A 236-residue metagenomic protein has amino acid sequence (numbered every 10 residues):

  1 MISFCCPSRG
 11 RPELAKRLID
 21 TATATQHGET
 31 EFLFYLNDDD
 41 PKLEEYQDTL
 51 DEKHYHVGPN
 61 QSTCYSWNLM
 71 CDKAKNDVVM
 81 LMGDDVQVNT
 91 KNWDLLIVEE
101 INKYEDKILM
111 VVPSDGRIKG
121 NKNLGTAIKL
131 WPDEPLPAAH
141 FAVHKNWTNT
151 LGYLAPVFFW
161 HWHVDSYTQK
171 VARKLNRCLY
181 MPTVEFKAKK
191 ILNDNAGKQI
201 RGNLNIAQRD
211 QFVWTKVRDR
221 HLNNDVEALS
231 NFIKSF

Functional and structural regions predicted by a protein language model:
M1-T21: N-proximal low-complexity "stem/linker" segments adjacent to membrane-targeting elements
D20-T30: Short, acidic, metal-binding catalytic loop of nucleotide-sugar glycosyltransferases
E29-P41, H56-V57: Short beta-strand/loop segment that forms part of the nucleotide-sugar
G58-A74: Glycine-rich, basic loop-to-helix element that forms the pyrophosphate-binding segment of sugar-nucleotide handling
D77-Q87: Short beta-strand-to-loop acidic/aromatic patch adjacent to the donor-nucleotide binding site
K91-M110: Conserved donor-nucleotide/metal-binding helix-loop-beta segment in metal-dependent transferases, i.e., the alpha-helix
L109-E134: Short beta-strand-to-loop element that shapes/binds the nucleotide-sugar donor at the catalytic cleft/hinge
W160-F236: C-terminal catalytic/acceptor-binding lobe
